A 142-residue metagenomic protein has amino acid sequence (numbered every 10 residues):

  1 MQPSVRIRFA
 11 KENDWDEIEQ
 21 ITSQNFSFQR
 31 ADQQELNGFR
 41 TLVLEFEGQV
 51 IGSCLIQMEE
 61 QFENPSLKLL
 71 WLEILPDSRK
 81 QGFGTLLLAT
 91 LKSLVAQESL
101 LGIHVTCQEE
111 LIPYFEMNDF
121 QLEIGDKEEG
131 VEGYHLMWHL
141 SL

Functional and structural regions predicted by a protein language model:
M1-A31, E45: Short amphipathic alpha-helix that is part of the acyltransferase structural core
D32-G38: Short loop/turn motifs at secondary-structure junctions and domain boundaries
V43, Q49-M58, P65-K68, E73: Conserved beta-strand in the GNAT
E59-L70, R79, E129-E132: A conserved beta-turn-beta hairpin within the catalytic core of GNAT-like acetyltransferases that forms part
I74, K80-S93, M117: Conserved acetyl-CoA-binding loop-helix of GNAT-fold acetyltransferases
L75, Q108: Residue-level recognition of the GNAT/N-acetyltransferase active site
V95-C107: Conserved GNAT acetyl-CoA-binding A-motif
T106, Q121-M137: Conserved catalytic-core motifs of GNAT/GCN5-like acyltransferases
